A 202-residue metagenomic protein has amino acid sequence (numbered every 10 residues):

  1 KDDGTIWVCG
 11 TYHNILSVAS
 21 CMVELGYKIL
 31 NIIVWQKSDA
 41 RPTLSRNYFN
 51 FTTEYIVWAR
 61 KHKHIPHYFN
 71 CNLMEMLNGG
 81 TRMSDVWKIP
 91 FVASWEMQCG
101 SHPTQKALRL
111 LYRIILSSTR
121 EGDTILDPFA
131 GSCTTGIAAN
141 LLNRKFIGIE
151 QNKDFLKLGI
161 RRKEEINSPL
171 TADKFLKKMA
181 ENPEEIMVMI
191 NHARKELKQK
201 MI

Functional and structural regions predicted by a protein language model:
K1-K157: Core catalytic lobe of class I
K157-I202: PRPP-dependent phosphoribosyltransferase catalytic core
